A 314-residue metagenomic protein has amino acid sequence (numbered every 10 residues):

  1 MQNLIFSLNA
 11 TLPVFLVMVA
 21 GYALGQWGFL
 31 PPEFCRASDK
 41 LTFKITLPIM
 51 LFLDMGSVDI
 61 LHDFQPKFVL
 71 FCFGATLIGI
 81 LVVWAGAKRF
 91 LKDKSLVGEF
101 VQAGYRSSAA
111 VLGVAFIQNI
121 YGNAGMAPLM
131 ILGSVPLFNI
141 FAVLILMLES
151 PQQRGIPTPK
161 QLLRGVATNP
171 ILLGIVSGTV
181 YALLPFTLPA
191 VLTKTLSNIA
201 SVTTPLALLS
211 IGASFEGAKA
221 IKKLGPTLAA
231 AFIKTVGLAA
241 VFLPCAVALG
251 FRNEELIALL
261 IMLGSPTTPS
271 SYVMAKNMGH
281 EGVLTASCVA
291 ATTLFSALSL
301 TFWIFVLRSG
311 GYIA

Functional and structural regions predicted by a protein language model:
M1-A314: Alpha-helical transmembrane segments of multi-pass small-molecule/ion transporters
